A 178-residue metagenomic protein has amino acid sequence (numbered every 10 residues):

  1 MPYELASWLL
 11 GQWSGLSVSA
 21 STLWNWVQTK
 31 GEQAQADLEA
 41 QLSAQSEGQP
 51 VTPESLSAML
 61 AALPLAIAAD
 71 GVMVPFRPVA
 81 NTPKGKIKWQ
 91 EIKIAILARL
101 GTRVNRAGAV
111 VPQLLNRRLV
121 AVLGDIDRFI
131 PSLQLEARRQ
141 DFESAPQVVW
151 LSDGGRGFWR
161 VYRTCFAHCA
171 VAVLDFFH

Functional and structural regions predicted by a protein language model:
M1-F177: Catalytic center-proximal scaffold of phosphoryl-transfer enzymes
